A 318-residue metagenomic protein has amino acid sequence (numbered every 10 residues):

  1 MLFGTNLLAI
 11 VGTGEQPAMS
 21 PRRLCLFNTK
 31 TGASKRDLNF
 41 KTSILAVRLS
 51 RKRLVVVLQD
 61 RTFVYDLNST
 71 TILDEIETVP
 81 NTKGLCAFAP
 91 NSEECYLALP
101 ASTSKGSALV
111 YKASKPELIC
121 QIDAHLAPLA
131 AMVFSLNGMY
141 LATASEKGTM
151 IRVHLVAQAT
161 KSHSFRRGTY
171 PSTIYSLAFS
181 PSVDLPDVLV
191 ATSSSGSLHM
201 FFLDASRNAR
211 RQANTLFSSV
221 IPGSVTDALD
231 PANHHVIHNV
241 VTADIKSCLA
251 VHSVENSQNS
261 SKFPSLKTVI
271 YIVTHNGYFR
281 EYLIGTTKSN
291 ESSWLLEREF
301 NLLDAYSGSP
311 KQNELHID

Functional and structural regions predicted by a protein language model:
M1-G4, M19-P21, E77-F88, L203-D318: Terminal intrinsically disordered, low-complexity extensions flanking WD-repeat/beta-propeller proteins
G4-T5, R51-R53, S92-E94, G138 (+2 more regions): Conserved loop/turn motif of beta-propeller repeat scaffolds
L8, L54, L97, L141 (+2 more regions): Hydrophobic beta-strand positions that form the internal "hydrophobic ladder" of WD40/Gbeta-like beta-propeller blades
G14, D60, A101-T103, K147 (+3 more regions): Residue-level signature of beta-propeller blades and closely related beta-rich strand-turn architectures in secreted
Q16-P21, V56, A101-G106, E146-K147 (+1 more regions): Short, solvent-exposed loop/turn segments at conserved positions within beta-propeller repeat blades
C25-A33, V64-V79, E94, P100-L129 (+2 more regions): Per-blade loop-tip surfaces of WD-repeat and WD-like beta-propellers in eukaryotic adaptors/scaffolds
S34-N91: Asp-box/WD-like beta-propeller blade repeats and closely related beta-sheet repeat scaffolds
T42-R48, T78-N91, C95, A127-F134 (+2 more regions): Canonical WD40 repeat/beta-propeller blade segments in eukaryotic WD-repeat proteins
